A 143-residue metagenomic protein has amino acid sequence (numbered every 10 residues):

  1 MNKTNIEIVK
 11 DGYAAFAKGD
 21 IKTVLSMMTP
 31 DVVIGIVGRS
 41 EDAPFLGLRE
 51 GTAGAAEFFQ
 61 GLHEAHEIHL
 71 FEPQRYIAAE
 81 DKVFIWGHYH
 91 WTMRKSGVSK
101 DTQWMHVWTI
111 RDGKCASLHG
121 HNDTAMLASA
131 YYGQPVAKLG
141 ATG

Functional and structural regions predicted by a protein language model:
M1-P30, P135-G143: Short, low-complexity N-terminal intrinsically disordered segments enriched in polar/charged residues
M1-T4, Q60-G143: A beta-strand edge to alpha-helix "cap/lid" segment located at domain peripheries
V9-G12, V24-M28, V32, G51 (+4 more regions): Hydrophobic pocket/interface hotspot
A17, I36, R49, I85 (+1 more regions): Short glycine/serine/threonine-biased micro-segments
T23, T29-E80: A solvent-exposed, acidic/Ser-Thr-rich amphipathic alpha-helical stretch
